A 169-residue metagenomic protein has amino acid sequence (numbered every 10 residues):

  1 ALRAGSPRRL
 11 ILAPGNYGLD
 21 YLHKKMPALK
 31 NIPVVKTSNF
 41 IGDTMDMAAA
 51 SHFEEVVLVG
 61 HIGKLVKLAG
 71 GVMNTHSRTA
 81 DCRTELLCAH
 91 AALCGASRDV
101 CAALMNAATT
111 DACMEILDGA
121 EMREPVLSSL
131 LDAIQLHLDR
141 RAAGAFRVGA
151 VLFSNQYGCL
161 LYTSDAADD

Functional and structural regions predicted by a protein language model:
A1-D118, M122-S128, R141, A145 (+1 more regions): A structural signal for small-residue-enriched, beta-sheet-centric alpha/beta enzyme cores and oligomeric scaffold folds
L136: Core catalytic machinery and nucleic-acid-binding channels of phosphodiester-processing enzymes
L152-N155, S164: C-terminal, charge/polar-rich interaction regions
Y162-D169: Conserved small/polar residues in nucleotide/adenosyl-binding loops
